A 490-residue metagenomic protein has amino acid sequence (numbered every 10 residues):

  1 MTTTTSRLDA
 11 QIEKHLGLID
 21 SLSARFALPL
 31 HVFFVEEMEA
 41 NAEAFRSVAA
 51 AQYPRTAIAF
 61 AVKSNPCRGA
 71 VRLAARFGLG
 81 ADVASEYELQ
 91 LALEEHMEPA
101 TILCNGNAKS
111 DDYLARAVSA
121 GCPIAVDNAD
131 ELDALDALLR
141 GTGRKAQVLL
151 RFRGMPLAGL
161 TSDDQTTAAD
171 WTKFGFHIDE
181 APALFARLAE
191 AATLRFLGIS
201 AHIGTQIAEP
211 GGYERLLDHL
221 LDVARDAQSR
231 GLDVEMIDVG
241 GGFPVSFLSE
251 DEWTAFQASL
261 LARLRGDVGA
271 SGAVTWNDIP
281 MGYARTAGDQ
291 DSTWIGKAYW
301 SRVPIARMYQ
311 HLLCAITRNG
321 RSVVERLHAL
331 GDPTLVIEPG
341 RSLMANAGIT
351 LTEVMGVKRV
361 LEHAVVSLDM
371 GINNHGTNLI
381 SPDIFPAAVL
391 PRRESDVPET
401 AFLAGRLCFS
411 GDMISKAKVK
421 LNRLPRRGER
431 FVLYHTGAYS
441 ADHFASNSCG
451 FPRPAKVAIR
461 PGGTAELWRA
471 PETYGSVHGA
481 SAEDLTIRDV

Functional and structural regions predicted by a protein language model:
M1-Q147, A191, R195, S229 (+1 more regions): A charged N-terminal "starter" segment
L18, G269-V490: Charged (often Lys/Glu-rich) extended helix/loop segments that serve as interaction or gating elements
E43, S47-A51, R140, R144 (+8 more regions): Generic secondary-structure signature for well-ordered alpha-helical cores
A57-A59, G78-G80, T101-L103, P123 (+6 more regions): Structural preference for beta-strand elements that scaffold enzyme active sites
S64-P66, Y87, A108-S110, N128-D130 (+7 more regions): Active-site-proximal loop/turn and secondary-structure-junction residues that shape catalytic pockets, frequently
A70-L73, A92-E95, L135-R140, T161-D163 (+3 more regions): Distinct, well-ordered alpha-helical segments
P156-A345, F451: Active-site loop/helix belt of alpha/beta enzymes
